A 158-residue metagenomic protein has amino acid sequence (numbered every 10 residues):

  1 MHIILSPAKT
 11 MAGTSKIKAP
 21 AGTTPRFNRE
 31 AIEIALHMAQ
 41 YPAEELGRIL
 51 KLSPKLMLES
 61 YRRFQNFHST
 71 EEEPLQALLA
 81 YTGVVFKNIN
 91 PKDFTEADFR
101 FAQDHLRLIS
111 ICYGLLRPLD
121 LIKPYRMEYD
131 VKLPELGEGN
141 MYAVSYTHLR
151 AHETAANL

Functional and structural regions predicted by a protein language model:
I4-D93: Active-site helix-to-loop segments that bind/position phosphate- or nucleotide-bearing substrates and donors across
P20-G22, P134-N140: Flexible, glycine/proline-enriched loop segments at strand-loop-helix junctions that form or flank small-ligand binding
A43-G47, P118, I122, E153: Intrinsically disordered or highly flexible coil/loop and linker segments, enriched in small and charged/polar residues
K92-E128, L136-G137: Hydrophobic/aromatic-rich, well-ordered segments within soluble, folded domains that form packed cores
A143-S145: Acidic, proline/serine/threonine- and glycine-rich low-complexity intrinsically disordered segments
T147-T154: Conserved small/polar residues in nucleotide/adenosyl-binding loops
